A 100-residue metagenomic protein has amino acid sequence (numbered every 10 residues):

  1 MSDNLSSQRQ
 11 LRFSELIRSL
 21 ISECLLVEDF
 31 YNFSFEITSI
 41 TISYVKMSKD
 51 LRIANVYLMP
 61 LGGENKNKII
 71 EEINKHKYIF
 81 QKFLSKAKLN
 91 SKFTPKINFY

Functional and structural regions predicted by a protein language model:
M1-I53, Y57-Y100: Charge-rich, low-complexity N-terminal segments
